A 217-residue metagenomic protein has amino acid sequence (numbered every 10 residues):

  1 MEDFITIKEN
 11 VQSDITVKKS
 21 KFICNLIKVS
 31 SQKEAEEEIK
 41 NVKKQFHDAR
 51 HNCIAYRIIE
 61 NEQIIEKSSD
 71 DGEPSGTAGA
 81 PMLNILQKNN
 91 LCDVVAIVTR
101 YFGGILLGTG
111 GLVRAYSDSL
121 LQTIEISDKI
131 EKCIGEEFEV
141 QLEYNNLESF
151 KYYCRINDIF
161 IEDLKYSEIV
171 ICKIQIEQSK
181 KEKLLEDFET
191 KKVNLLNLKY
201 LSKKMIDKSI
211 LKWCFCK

Functional and structural regions predicted by a protein language model:
M1-G76, D163, K181, T190 (+1 more regions): C-terminal regulatory domains involved in ligand/effector binding and gene-expression control
S13-K18, I126-E131, I159-K165: Short, flexible, solvent-exposed loop/turn segments with mixed acidic/basic and small polar residues
K43, L86-Q87, S117, L121-D128 (+3 more regions): Signal for well-folded cores of large energy- and translation-related assemblies
A78-E125: Active-site beta-strand/loop microenvironment that shapes enzyme catalytic pockets
D128-Y144: Short glycine-/aliphatic-rich beta-strand segments at the starts of folded cytosolic domains
Q141-I159: Short amphipathic alpha-helix segments
E168-I169: N-terminal positively charged helical leader segments and presequences
I174-K183: Terminal, non-globular segments
